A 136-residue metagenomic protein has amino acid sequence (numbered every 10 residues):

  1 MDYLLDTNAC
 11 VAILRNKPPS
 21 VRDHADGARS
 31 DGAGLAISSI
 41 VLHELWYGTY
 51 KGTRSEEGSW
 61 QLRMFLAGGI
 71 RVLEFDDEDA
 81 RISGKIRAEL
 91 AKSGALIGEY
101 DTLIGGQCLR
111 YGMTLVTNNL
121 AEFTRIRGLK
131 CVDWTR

Functional and structural regions predicted by a protein language model:
M1, G105, L109-R136: Acidic, PIN/NYN-like endoribonuclease modules and their adjacent C-terminal/linker elements
M1-I37, T49-F65, K92: Short, well-structured N-terminal submotif of metal-dependent ribonuclease cores
D6-T7, V21, L45, S83 (+2 more regions): Generic structural signal for small/hydrophobic residues in well-ordered secondary structure, especially within
A9-C10, V41, D79, I104 (+1 more regions): Alpha-helix capping/helix-boundary segments
S39, D76, T135: Residues at the C-termini of beta-strands that transition into short coil/loop
L66-G68, R127: Short, structured coil segments at secondary-structure junctions
R71-V116: Active-site neighborhoods of divalent-metal-dependent phosphate/nucleic-acid chemistry enzymes
